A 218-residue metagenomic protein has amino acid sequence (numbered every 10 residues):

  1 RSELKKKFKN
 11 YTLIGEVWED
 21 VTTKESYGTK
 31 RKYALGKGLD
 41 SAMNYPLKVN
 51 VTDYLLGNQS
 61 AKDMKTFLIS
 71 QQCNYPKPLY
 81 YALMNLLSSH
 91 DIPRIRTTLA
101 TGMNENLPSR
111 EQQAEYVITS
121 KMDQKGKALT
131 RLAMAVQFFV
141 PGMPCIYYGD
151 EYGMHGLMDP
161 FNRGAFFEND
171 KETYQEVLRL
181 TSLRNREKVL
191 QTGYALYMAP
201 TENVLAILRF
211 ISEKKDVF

Functional and structural regions predicted by a protein language model:
R1-L83, V136, G153-R179, E187 (+2 more regions): Active-site-proximal helices and loops of the catalytic beta/alpha 8
I14-G15, P144-Y148, K188-Y194: Acidic/polar loop patches that form or flank catalytic/metal-binding clefts of enzymes that bind anionic ligands
L68-M158, L205: Substrate-binding clefts and catalytic carboxylate motifs of secreted carbohydrate-active enzymes
R94, P141, R184-Q191: Alpha-helix capping/termination and helix-coil
Y194-M198, E202-N203: Short, solvent-exposed loop/turn elements at beta->coil junctions and helix N-caps that rim active or binding pockets
K215-F218: Short, well-ordered beta-strand segments enriched in hydrophobic/aromatic residues
